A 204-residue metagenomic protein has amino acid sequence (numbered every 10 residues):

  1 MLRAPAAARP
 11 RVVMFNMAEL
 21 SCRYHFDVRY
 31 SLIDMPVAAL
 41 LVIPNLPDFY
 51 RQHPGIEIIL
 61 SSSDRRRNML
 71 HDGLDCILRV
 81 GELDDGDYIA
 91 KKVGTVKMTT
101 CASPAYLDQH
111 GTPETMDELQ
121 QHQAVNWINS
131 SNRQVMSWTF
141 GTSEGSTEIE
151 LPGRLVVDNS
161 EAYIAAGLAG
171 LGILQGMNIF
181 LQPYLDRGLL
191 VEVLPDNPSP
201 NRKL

Functional and structural regions predicted by a protein language model:
L2-V13: Short alpha-helix boundary/capping segments
A6, M17-E19, Y50: Generic N-terminal simple sequence motifs
R11, N45-D48, A105, Y184: Hydrophobic residues in alpha-helical membrane-spanning segments
M14, Y24-I89: Central regulatory/effector-binding core of bacterial HTH transcription factors
R67-H71, L83-K203: C-terminal regulatory
